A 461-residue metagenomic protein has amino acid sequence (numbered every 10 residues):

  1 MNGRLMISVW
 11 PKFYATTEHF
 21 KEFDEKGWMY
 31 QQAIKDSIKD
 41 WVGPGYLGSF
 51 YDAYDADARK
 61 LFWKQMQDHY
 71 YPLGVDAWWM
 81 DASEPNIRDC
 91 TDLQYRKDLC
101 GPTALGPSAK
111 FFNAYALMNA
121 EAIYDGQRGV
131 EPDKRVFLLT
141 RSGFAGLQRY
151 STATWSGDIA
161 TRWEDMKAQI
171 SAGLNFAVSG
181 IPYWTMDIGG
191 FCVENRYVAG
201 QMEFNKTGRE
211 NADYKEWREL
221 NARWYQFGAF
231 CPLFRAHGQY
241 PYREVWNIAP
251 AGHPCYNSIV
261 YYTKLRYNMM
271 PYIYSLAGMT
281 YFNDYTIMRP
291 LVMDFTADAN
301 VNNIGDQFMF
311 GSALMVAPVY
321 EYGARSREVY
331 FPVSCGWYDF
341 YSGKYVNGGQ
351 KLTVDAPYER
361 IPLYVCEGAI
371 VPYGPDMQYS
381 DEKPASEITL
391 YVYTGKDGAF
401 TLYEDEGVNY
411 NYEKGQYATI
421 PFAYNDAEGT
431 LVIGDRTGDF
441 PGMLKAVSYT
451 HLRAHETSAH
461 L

Functional and structural regions predicted by a protein language model:
M1-R360, V365-C366: Catalytic-domain carbohydrate-binding cleft regions of carbohydrate-active enzymes
S49, W184, V432, H455-T457: Intrinsic disorder/low-complexity signature
K97-D98, E404-D405, H451: Hydrophobic transmembrane signal anchors and adjacent membrane-proximal interface regions, especially in viral
K215-E216, G323-G438, G442-M443: C-terminal (or distal) subdomains of carbohydrate-active enzymes
V319, G434-R436, L452: Residue-level recognition of well-ordered beta-strand positions that form the cores of beta-sheet-rich folds across
L444-S448: Short coil-to-beta strand junction motifs in C2/discoidin
T450-H460: Conserved small/polar residues in nucleotide/adenosyl-binding loops
